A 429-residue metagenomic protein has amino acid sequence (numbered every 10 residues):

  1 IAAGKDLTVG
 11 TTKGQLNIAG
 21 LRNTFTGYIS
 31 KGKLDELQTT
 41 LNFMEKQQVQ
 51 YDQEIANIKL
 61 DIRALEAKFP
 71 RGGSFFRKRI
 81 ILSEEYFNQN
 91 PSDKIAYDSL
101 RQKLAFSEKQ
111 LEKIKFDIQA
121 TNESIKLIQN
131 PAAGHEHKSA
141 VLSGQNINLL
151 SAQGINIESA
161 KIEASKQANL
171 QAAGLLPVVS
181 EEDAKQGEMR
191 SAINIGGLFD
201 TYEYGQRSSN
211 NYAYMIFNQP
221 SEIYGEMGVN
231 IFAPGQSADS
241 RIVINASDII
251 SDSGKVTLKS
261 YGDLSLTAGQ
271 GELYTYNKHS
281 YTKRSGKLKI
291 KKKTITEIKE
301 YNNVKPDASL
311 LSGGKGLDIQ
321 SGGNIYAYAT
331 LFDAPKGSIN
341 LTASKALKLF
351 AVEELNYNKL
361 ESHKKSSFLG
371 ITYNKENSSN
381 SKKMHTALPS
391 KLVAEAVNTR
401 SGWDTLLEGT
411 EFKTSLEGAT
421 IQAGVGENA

Functional and structural regions predicted by a protein language model:
I1-A429: Low-complexity, glycine- and small/polar-enriched segments
